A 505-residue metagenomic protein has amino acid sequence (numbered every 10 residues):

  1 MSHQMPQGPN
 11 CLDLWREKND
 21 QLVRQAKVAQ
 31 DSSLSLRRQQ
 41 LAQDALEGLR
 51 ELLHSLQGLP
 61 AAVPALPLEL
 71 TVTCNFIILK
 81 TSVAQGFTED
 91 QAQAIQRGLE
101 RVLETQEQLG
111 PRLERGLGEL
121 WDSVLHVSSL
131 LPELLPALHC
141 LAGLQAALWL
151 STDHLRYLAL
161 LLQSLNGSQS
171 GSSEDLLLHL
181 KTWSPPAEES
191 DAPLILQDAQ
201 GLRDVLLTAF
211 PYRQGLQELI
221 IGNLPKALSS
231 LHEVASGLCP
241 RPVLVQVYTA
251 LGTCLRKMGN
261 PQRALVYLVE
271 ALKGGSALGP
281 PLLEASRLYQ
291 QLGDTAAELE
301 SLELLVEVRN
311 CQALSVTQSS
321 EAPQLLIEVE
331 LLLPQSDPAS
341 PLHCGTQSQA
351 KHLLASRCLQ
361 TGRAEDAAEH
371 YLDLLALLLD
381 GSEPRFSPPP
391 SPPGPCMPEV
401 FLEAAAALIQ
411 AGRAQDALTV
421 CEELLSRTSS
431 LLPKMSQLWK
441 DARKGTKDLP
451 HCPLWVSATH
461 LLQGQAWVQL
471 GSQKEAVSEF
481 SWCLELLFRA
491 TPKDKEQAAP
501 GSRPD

Functional and structural regions predicted by a protein language model:
M1-D505: Non-TPR docking regions that flank or precede TPR/alpha-solenoid scaffolds in eukaryotic proteins
